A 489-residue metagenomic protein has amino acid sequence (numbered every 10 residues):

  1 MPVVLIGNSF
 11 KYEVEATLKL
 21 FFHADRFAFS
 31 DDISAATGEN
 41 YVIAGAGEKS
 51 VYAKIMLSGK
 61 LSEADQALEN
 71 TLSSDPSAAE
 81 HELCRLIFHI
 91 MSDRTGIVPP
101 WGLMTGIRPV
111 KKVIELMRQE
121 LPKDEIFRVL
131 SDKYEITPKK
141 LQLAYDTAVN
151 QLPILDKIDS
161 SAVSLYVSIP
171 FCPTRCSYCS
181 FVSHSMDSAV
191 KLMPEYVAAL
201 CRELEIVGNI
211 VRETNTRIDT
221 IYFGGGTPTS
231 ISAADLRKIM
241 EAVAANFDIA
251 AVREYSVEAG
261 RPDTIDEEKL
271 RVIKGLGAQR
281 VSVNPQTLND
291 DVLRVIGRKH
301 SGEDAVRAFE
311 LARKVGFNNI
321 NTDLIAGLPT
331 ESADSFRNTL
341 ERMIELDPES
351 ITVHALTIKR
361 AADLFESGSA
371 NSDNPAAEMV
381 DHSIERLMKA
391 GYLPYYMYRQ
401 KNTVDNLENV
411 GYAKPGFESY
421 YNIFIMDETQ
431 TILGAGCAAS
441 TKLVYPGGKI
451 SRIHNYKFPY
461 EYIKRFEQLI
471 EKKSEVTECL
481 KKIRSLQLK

Functional and structural regions predicted by a protein language model:
M1-K111, E115-Q119, L200, P415-K489: Radical SAM enzyme core and accessory elements
F27, T357, A361, F365-A435: A C-terminal junction/extension of Radical SAM enzymes
R94-V98, R118-L165: N-terminal [4Fe-4S]-dependent radical SAM core
R108-K112, L116, E125-V129, D291: A general alpha-helix detector
S160-V197: Canonical Radical SAM [4Fe-4S] cluster-binding loop centered on the CxxxCxxC motif and its immediate flanking residues
S168, S282, I351-H354, I423 (+1 more regions): Beta-strand scaffold of nucleotide-dependent catalytic cores
S183-S383: Conserved non-cysteine loop/helix-boundary elements of the Radical SAM core domain that shape
T216-G225, D235, D405-N409, K473-K489: Amphipathic, soluble alpha/beta structural segments
